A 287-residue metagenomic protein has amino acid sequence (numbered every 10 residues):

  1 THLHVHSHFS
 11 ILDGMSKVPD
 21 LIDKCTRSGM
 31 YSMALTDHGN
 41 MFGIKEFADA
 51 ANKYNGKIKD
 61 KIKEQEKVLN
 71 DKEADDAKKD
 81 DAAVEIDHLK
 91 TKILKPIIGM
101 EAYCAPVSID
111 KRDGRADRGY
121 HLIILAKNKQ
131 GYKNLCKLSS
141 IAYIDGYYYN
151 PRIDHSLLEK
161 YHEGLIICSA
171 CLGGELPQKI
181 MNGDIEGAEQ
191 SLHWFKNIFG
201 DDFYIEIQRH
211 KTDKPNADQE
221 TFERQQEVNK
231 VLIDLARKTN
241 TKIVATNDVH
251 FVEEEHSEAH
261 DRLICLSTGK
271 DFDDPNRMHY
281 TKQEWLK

Functional and structural regions predicted by a protein language model:
T1-K287: Phosphodiester-processing cores and adjacent nucleic acid-binding clamps
